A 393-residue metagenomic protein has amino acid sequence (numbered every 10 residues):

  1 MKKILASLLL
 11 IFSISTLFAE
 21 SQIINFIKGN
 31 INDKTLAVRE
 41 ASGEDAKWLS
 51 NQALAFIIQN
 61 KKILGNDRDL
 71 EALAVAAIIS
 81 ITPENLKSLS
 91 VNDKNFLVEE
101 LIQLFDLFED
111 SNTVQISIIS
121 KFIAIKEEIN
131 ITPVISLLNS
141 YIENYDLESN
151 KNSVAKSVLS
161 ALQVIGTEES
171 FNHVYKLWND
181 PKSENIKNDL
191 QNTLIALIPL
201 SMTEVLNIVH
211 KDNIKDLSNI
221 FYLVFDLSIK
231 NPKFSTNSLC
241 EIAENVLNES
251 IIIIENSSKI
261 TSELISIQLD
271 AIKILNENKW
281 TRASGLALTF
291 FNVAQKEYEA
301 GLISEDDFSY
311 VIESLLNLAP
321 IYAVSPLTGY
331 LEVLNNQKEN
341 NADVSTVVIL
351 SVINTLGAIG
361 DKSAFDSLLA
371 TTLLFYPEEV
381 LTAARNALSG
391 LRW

Functional and structural regions predicted by a protein language model:
I4-S13: Sec-dependent N-terminal signal peptides
A19-A37: Short N-terminal segments immediately surrounding and downstream of signal-peptide cleavage
A19-N25, A46-K61, N85-D106, E127-N144 (+7 more regions): Amphipathic alpha-helical scaffolding segments comprising HEAT/armadillo-like alpha-solenoid repeats
N32-K47, D67-V91, D106-L107, N112-E128 (+7 more regions): Structural detector for internal amphipathic alpha-helices that build alpha-solenoid repeat scaffolds
L373-E379: Predominantly the C-terminal beta-signal and adjacent terminal strand-loop region of outer-membrane beta-barrel
